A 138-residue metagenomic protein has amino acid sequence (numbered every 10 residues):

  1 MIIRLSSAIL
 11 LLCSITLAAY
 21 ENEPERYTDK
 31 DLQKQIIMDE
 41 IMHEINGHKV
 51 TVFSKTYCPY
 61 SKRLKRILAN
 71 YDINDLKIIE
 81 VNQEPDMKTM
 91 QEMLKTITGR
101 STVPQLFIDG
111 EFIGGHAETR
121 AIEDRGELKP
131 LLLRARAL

Functional and structural regions predicted by a protein language model:
I2-K49, L138: N-terminal leader/targeting and pre-domain segments
I37, Y57-Y60, L64, D86-M90 (+3 more regions): Alpha-helical interaction elements in eukaryotic regulators
I37-I79: Local sequence-structure signature of Cys/Sec-based thiol-disulfide redox active-site neighborhoods
I41-M42, Q91-K95: Short hydrophobic/charged patches on amphipathic alpha-helices used for structural packing and interfaces
C58-S61, Q91, P104, E111 (+1 more regions): Domain-wide signal for the mature, well-folded portions of proteins, strongly enriched in nucleus-encoded organellar
E80-P85: Short beta->alpha junction loops
L94-T102: Thiol/disulfide oxidoreductase modules built on the thioredoxin-like
I108-L138: Non-catalytic, surface beta->alpha helical segment in thiol-disulfide oxidoreductase systems
